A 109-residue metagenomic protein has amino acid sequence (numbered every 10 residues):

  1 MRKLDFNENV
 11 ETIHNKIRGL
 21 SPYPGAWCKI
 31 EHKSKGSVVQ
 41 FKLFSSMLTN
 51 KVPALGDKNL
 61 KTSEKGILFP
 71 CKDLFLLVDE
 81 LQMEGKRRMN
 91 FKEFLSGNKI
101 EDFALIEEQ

Functional and structural regions predicted by a protein language model:
M1-Q109: Internal anion-binding site segments
